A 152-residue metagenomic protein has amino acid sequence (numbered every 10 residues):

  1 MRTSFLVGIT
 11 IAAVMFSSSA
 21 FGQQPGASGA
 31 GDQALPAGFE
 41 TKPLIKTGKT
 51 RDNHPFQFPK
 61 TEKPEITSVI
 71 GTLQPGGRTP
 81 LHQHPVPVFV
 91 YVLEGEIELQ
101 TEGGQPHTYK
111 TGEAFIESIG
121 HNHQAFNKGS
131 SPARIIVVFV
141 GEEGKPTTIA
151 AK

Functional and structural regions predicted by a protein language model:
R2-F5, V14, S18-E65, A150-K152: A short, N-terminal "cap"/entry segment at the start of jelly-roll beta-barrel domains of the cupin/DSBH fold
H54-P55, V69-G77, P85, H121-H123: N-terminal post-signal-peptidase region of extra-cytosolic proteins
P59-E65, G76-F89: A short beta-loop-beta micro-motif enriched in histidine and acidic residues
K63, L73-Q74, G103-G120: Short acidic-glycine-tyrosine-enriched beta hairpin
S68, T72, E98, I136-F139: Soluble periplasmic/extracytoplasmic beta-strand elements of cell-envelope proteins
R78-P80, E98, Q105, F115 (+1 more regions): Histidine-centered metal-chelating micro-motifs
H84-G103, E113: Glycine- and acidic-residue-biased ligand/ion/polar-headgroup-sensing regions
G120-K145: Ligand-binding loop in jelly-roll beta-barrel domains
